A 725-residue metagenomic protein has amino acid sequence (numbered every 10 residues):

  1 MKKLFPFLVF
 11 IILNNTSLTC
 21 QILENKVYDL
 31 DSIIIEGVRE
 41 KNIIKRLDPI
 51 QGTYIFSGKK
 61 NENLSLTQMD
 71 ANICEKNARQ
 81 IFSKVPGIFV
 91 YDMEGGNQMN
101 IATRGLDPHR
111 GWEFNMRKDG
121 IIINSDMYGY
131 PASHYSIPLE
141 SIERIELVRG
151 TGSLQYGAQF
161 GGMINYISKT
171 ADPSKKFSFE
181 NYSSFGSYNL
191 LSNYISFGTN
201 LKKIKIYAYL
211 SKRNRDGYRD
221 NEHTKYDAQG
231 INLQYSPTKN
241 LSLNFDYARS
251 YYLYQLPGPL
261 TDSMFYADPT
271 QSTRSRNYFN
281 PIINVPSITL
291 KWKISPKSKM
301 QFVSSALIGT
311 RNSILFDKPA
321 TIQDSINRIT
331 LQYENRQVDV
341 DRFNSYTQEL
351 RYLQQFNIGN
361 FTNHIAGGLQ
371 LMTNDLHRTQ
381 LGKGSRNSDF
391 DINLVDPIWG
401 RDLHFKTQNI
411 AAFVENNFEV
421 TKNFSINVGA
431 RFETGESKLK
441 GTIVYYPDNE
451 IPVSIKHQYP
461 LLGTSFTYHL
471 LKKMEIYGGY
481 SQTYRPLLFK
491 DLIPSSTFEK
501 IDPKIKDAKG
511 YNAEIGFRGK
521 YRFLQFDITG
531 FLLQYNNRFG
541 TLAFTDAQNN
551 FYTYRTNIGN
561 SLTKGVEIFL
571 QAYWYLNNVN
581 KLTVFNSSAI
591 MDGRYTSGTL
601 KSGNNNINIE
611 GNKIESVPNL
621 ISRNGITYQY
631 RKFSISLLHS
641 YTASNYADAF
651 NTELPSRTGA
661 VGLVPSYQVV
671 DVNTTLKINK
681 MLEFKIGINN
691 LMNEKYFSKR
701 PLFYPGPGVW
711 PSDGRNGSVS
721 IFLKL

Functional and structural regions predicted by a protein language model:
F89, I121-R149: Short acidic/polar hinge/loop motifs at secondary-structure boundaries that mediate gating or recognition
I137-E180: A beta-strand signature from Gram-negative outer-membrane beta-barrel systems, especially the internal plug domain
R149, I329-R351, D502-K506, N512 (+3 more regions): Outer membrane beta-barrel strand-and-loop segments of large Gram-negative receptors, especially TonB-dependent
F185-N214, R219-Q255, Y278-S298, R431: Transmembrane beta-barrel wall of Gram-negative outer-membrane proteins
K239-A248, P281-P319, Q323, N327-T442 (+4 more regions): Face-selective signature of the C-terminal outer-membrane beta-barrel domain
A248, G478, L582-I590, E610-L725: Conserved C-terminal beta-signal and adjacent last beta-strands/turns of outer-membrane beta-barrel proteins
L253-D268, H377, E436-I443, S454 (+6 more regions): Surface-exposed extracellular loop regions of Gram-negative outer-membrane beta-barrel proteins, predominantly
Y352, K422, G530-Q534, Y552-F650 (+1 more regions): Gram-negative outer-membrane beta-barrel transporters
